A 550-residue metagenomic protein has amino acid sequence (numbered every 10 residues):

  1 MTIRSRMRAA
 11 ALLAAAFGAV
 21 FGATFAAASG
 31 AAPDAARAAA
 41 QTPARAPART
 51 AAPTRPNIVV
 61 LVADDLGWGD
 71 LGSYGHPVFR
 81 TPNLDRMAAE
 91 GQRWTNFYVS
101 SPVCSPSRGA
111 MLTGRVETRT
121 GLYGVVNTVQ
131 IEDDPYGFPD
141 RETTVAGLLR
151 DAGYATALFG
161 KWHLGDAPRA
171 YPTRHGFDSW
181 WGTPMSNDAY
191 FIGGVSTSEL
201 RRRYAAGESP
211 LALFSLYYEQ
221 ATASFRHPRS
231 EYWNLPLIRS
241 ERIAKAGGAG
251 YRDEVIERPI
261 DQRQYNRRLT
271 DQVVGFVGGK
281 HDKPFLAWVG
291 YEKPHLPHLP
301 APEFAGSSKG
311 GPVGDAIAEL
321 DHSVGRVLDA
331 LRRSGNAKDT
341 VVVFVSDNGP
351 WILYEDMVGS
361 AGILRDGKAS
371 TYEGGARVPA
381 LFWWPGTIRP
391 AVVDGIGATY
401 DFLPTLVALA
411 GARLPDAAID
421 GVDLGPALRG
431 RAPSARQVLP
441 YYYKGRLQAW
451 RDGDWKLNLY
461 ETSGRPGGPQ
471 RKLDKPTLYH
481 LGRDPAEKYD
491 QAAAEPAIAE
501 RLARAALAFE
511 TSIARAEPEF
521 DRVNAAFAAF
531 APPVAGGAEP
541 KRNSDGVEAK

Functional and structural regions predicted by a protein language model:
M1-M7: N-terminal secretory signal peptides that target proteins for export/translocation
A10, P33-A35, P43: Short linear segments in intrinsically disordered or otherwise low-structure-confidence regions
A10-A27: Bacterial N-terminal signal peptides
A23, A27, A40-T477, P485-R504 (+3 more regions): Formylglycine-dependent sulfatase
